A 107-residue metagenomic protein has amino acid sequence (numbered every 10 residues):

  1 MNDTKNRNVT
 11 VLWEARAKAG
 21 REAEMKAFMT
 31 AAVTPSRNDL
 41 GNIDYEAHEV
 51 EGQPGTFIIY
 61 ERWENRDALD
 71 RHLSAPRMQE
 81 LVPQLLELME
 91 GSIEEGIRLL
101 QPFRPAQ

Functional and structural regions predicted by a protein language model:
M1-R7, E46-G55, L81-Q107: Glycine-rich beta-strand-turn "strand-cap" elements at beta-sheet edges
T4, A31-I43, R62-G96: An amphipathic, aromatic/His-enriched active-site/gating alpha helix that lines ligand/cofactor pockets
K5-D39, I43: N-terminal first-folded block
V9-R16, E46-L73: Short, well-ordered beta-strand segments in beta-rich or mixed alpha/beta enzyme and ligand-binding folds
R21-A23, D67, P105: Residue-level signal for secondary-structure boundary sites
E22, K26, T56, A75 (+1 more regions): Short, structured helix-loop boundary elements
